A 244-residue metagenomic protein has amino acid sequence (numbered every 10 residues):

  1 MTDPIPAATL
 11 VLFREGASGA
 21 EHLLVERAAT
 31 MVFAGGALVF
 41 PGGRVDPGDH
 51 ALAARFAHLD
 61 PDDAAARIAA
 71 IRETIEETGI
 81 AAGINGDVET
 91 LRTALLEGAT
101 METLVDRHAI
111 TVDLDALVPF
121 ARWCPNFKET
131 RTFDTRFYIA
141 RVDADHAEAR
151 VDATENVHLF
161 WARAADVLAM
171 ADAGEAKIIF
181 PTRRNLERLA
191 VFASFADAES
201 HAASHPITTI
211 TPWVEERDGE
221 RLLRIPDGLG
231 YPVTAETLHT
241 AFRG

Functional and structural regions predicted by a protein language model:
M1-G244: N-terminal leader/linker segments that precede catalytic domains of diphosphate-processing enzymes
